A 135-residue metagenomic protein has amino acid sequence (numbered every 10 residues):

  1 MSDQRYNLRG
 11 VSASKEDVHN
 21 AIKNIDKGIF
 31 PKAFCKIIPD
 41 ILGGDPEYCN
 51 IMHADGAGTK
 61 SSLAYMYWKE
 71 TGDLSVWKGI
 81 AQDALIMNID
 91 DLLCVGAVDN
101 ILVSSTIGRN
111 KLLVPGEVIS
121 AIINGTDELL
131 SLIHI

Functional and structural regions predicted by a protein language model:
M1-V76, V95, T106, A121-I133: Extreme N-terminal cap/leader segments of soluble proteins
I80-D90, V98-I133: A generic, well-ordered mixed alpha/beta core segment in the N-terminal half of proteins
